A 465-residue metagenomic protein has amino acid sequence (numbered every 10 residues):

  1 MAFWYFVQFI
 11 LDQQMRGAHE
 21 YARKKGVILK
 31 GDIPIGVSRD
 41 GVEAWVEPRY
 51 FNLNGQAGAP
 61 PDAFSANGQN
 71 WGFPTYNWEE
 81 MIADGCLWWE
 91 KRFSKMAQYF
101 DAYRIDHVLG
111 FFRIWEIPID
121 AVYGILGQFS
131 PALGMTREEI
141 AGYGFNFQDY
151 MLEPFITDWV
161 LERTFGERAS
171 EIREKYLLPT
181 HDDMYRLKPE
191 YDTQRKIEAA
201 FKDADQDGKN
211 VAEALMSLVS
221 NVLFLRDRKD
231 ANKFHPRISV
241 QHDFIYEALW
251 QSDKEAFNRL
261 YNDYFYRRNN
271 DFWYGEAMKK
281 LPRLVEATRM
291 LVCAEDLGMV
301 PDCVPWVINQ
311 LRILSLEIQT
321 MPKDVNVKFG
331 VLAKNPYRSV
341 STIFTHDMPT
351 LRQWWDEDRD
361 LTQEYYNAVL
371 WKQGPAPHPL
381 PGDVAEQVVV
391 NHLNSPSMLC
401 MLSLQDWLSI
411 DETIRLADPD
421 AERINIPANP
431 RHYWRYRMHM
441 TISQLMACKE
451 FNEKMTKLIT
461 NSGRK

Functional and structural regions predicted by a protein language model:
M1-K465: Catalytic cores of glycan-processing enzymes that make or break glycosidic bonds
